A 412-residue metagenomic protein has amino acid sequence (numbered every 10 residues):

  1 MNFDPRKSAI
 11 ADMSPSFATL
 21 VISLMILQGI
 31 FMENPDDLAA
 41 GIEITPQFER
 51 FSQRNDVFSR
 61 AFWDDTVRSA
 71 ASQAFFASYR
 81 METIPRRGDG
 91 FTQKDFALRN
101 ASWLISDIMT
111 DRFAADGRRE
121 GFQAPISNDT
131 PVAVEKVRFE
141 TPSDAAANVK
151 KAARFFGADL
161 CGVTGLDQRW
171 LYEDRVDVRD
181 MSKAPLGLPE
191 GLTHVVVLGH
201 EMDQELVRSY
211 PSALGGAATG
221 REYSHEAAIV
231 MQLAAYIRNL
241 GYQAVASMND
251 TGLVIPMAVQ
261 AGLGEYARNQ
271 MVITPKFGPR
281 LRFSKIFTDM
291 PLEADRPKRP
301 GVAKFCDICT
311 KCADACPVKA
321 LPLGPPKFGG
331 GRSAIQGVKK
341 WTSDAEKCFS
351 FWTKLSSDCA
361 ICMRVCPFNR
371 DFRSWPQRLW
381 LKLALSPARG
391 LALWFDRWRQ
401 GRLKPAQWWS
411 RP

Functional and structural regions predicted by a protein language model:
N2-S8: Extreme N-terminal basic, low-complexity initiation segments that serve as generic localization/processing leaders
I10-L206, S212: Non-catalytic, usually N-terminal nucleic-acid engagement modules in DNA/RNA processing proteins
M109, F113, W352, P387 (+1 more regions): Generic secondary-structure transition motif, activating predominantly at the C-termini of alpha-helices
K150, F156-R373, R378-S386: Catalytic cores of enzyme domains
R378-L379, A384-F395, G401: Charged, compositionally biased interaction regions
W394-P412: Long, compositionally biased charged/polar accessory segments in the mid-to-C-terminal portions of proteins
